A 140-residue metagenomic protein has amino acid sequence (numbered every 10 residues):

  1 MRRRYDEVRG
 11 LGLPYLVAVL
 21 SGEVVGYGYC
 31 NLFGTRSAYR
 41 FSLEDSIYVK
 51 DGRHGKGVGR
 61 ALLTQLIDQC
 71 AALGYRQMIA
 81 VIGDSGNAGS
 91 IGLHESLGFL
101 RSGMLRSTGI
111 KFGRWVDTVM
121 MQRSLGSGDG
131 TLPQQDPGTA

Functional and structural regions predicted by a protein language model:
M1-G52, L63-T64, S124-G126: Acetyl-CoA-dependent GNAT
P14, R76, L100: Short acidic/polar active-site loop segments enriched in Thr and Asp
F41, S107-A140: C-terminal "cap" of GNAT-fold acetyltransferases
H54, A80-S90: Conserved beta-strand-loop-alpha-helix junction that forms the acyl-donor binding cleft
H54, L63-A71, E95: A conserved short alpha-helix in the GNAT/GCN5 acetyltransferase fold that borders and helps form the acetyl-CoA
G57-G59, G113: Conserved G/P- and acidic residue-centered "switch" motifs that form tight phosphate/ATP-binding loops in soluble
C70-G83: Conserved GNAT acetyl-CoA-binding A-motif
V81-I82, E95, L100-D117: Conserved catalytic-core motifs of GNAT/GCN5-like acyltransferases
